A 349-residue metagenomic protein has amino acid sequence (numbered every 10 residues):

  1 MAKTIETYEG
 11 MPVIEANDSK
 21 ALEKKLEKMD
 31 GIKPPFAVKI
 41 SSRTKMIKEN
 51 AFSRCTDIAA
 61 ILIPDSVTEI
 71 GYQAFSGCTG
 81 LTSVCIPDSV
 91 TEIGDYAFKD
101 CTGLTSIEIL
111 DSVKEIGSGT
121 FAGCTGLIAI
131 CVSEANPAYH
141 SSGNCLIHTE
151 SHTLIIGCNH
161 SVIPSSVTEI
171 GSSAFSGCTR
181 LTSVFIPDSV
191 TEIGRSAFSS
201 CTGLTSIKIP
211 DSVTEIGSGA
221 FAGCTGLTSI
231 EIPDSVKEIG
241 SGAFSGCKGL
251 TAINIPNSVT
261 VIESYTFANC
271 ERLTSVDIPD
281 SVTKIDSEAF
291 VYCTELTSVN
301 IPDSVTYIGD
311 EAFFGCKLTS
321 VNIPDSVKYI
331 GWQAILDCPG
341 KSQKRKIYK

Functional and structural regions predicted by a protein language model:
M1-N17, I32-M46, T56-E69, T79-E92 (+11 more regions): Structural signature of tandem-repeat unit edges
S19-L22: Short amphipathic alpha-helical segments that mediate assembly, nucleic-acid/protein binding, or membrane association
E49-A51, G71-A74, G94-A97, S118-T120 (+8 more regions): Consensus positions within tandem repeat domains that build extended binding/scaffold surfaces
H148-S151: Short acidic-glycine loop/turn motifs at beta-strand connectors
